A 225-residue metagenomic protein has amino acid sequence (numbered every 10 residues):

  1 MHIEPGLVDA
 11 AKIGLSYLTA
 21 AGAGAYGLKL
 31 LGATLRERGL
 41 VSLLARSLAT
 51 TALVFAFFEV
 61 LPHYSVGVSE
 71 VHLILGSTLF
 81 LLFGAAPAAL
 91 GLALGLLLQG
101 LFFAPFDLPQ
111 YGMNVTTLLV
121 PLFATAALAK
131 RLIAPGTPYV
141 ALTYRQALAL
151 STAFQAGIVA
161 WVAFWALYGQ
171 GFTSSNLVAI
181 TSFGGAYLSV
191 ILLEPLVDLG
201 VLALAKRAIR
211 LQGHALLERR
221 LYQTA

Functional and structural regions predicted by a protein language model:
M1-T50, T152-F164: Membrane topogenic helices and adjacent juxtamembrane segments
H2-I13, R131-L216: Membrane-embedded alpha-helical hairpins and interfacial helices in multi-pass inner-membrane proteins
L43-V66: A generic, lipid-embedded transmembrane alpha helix
A45-A52, I74, A89-L90, G112 (+2 more regions): Hydrophobic alpha-helical transmembrane segments
F55, E59, A88-G100: Small-polar-interrupted transmembrane alpha-helices in polytopic inner-membrane proteins
L61-Y64, L97-T125: Interfacial aromatic-anchored transmembrane helix boundaries in multi-pass membrane proteins
G67, V71, P87-G95, P109-M113: Hydrophobic alpha-helical membrane segments of integral membrane proteins
H72-A88: Generic transmembrane alpha-helix motif of multi-pass integral membrane proteins
